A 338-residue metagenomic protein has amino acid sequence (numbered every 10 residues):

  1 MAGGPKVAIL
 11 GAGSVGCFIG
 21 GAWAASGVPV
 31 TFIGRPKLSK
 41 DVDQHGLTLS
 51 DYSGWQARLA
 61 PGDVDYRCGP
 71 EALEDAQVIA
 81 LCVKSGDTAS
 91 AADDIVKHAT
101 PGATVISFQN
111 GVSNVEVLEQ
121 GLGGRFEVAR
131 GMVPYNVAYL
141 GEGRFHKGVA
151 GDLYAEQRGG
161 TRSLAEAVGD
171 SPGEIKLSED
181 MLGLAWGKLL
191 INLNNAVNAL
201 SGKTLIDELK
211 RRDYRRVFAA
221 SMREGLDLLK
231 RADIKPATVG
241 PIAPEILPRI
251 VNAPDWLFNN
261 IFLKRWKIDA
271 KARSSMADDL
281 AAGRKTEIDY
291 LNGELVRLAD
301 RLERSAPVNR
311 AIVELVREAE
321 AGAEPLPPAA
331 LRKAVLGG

Functional and structural regions predicted by a protein language model:
M1-W55: NAD(P)+-binding Rossmann beta1-loop-alpha1 motif at the extreme N-terminus of oxidoreductases
G27-T31, Q77-I79, P101-V105, A150-L153 (+1 more regions): Short active-site oxyanion
V28, G173, I234: Short phosphate-binding/catalytic loops that engage adenosine nucleotides
L59-R144: Rossmann-like NAD(P)(H) cofactor-binding subdomain of soluble oxidoreductases
N110-K203: Rossmann-fold dinucleotide-binding core
G202-V217: Active-site lid/adjacent beta-loop-alpha segment flanking the redox-cofactor pocket in flavoenzymes
R223-G338: NAD(P)-dependent Rossmann-like dehydrogenase/reductase catalytic/cofactor-binding core
